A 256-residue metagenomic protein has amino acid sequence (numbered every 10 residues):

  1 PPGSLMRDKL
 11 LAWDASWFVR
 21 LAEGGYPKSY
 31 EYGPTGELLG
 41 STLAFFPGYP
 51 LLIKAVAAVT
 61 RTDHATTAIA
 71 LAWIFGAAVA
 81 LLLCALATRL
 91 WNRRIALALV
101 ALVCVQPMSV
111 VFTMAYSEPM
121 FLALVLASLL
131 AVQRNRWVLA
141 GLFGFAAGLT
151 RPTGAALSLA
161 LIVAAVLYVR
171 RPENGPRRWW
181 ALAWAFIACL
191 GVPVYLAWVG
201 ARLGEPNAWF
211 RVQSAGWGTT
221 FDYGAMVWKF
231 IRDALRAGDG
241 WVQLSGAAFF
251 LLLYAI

Functional and structural regions predicted by a protein language model:
P1, L10, S158-R171, G175-I256: Membrane-lumen/periplasm interface segments of specific transmembrane helices in polyprenyl phosphate-linked
A12-R61, Y223-I231: Short hydrophobic/aromatic helix or loop-helix immediately within or flanking a transmembrane segment in polytopic
K54-A55, T67-L90, A255-I256: Transmembrane-helix motifs of polytopic, lipid-linked glycan transferases
D63-T67, L83-V105: Transmembrane-helix signature of polytopic, membrane-embedded enzymes that assemble or transfer cell-envelope glycans
I74, L90-W91, V105, S109 (+6 more regions): Transmembrane helix irregularities
W91-R93, S128-L139, V169-P172: Membrane-interface transmembrane helices that cradle and orient dolichyl/undecaprenyl
C104, V125-L130, V138-A165, I187-L190: Membrane-interface alpha helices of multi-pass inner-membrane proteins
M114-M120: Short acidic/glycine- and proline-prone juxtamembrane loop motifs at membrane-interface regions of multi-pass membrane
